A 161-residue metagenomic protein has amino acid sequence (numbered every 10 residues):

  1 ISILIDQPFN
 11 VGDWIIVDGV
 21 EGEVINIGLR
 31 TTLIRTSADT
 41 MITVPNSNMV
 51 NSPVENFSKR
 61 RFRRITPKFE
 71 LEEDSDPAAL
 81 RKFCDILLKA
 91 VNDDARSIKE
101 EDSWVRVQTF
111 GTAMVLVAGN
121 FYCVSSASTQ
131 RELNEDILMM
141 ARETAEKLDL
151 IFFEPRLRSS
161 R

Functional and structural regions predicted by a protein language model:
I1-L4: Membrane-spanning helices that line or support transport/gating and their immediate boundary helices in channels
V17, E21-E23, I27-R161: Structured, soluble regulatory/oligomerization domains located on the cytosolic or IMS-facing side of membrane proteins
